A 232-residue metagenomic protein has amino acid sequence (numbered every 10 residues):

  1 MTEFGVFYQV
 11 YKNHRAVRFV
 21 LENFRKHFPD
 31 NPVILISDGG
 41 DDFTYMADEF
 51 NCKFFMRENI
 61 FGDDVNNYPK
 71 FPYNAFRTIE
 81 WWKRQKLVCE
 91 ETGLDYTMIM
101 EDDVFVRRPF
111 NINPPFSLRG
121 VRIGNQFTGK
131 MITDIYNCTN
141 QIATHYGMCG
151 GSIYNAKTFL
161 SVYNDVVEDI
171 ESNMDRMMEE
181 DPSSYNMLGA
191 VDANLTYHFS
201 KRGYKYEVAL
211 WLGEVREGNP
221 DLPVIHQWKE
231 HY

Functional and structural regions predicted by a protein language model:
M1-E22: N-proximal low-complexity "stem/linker" segments adjacent to membrane-targeting elements
R15-V17, G40-M46, T128: Short, charged/polar "capping" segments at the starts of alpha-helices and the immediately preceding loops
E22-N31: Short, acidic, metal-binding catalytic loop of nucleotide-sugar glycosyltransferases
I36-G93: Active-site-proximal specificity loops/subdomain of glycosyltransferases
S37-D42, R108, G124, G213: Short, polar loop motifs at secondary-structure junctions
L94-F105: Short beta-strand-to-loop acidic/aromatic patch adjacent to the donor-nucleotide binding site
F105-S183, L188-A190, T196: Conserved catalytic core of nucleotide-sugar-dependent glycosyltransferases
S172-Y232: C-terminal catalytic/acceptor-binding lobe
